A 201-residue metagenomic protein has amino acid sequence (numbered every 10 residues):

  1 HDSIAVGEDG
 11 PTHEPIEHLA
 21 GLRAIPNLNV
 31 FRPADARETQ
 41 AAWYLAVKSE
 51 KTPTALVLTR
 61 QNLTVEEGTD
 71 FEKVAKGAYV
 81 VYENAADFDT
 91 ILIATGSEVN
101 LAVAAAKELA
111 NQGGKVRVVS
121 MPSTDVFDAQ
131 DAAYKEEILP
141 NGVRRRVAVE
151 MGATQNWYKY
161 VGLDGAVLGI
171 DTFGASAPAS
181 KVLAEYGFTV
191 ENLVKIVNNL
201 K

Functional and structural regions predicted by a protein language model:
H1, G21-A24: A glycine-rich helix N-cap at a beta->alpha junction
S3-P15, T39, K48-K201: Thiamine diphosphate
N27: C-terminal reverse transcriptase regions that engage the nucleic-acid substrate
A34: TRNA-recognition modules of translation machinery and tRNA-sensing kinases, especially anticodon-binding
